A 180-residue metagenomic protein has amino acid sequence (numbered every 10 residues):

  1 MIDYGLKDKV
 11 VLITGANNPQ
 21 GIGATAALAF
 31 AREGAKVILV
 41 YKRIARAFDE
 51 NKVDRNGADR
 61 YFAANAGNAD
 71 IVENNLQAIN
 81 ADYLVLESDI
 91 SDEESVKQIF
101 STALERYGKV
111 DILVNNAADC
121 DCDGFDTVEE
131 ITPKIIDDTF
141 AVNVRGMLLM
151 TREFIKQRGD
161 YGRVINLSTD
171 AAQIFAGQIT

Functional and structural regions predicted by a protein language model:
Y4-L39, I44: Canonical Rossmann dinucleotide-binding motif of NAD(H)/NADP(H)-dependent dehydrogenases/reductases, specifically
G15, P19, D119-C120, I165-T180: Catalytic loop of short-chain dehydrogenase/reductase
A35-I71: Conserved glycine-rich Rossmann-like NAD(P)H-binding loop of the short-chain dehydrogenase/reductase
A63-G67, E87-I99, P133: The beta1-alpha1 cofactor-binding region of Rossmann-like NAD(H)/NADP(H)-dependent oxidoreductases
N116-G124: Conserved NAD(P)H cofactor-binding loop of Rossmann-fold oxidoreductase domains
G124-V128, T132-D137: Substrate-binding pocket helix/loop in short-chain dehydrogenase/reductase
T151-R152: A short, exposed helix-loop element centered on a Lys and neighboring polar residues
